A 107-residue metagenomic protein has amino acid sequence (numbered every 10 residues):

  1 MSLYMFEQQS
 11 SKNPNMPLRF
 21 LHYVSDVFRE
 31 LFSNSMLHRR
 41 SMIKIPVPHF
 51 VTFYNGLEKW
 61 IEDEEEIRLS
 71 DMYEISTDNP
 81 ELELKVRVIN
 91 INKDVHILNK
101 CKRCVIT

Functional and structural regions predicted by a protein language model:
M1-T107: Conserved single-residue anchors adjacent to enzymatic active/cofactor-binding motifs
